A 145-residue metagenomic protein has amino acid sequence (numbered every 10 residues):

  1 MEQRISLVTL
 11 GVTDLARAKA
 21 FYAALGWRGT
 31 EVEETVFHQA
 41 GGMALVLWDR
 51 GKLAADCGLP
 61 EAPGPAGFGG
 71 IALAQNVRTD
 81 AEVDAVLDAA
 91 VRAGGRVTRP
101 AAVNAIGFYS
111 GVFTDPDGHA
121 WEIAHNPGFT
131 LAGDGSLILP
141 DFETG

Functional and structural regions predicted by a protein language model:
M1-A20, G70-Q75, P127-G145: N-terminal beta-strand motif that seeds the catalytic metal site of vicinal oxygen chelate
E2, T9-A54: Core segments of cupin and vicinal oxygen chelate
R4-T13, P60-A89, Y109-T114: Vicinal oxygen chelate
F21-A24, V86-A90: Short amphipathic alpha-helices in soluble, non-transmembrane regions that often serve as interface/regulatory elements
E31, L53-P60, L131-A132: A short, acidic/glycine-rich surface segment
M43-L45, I71, P116: Change "...and in nucleic-acid phosphodiester-cleaving endonucleases..." to "...and in nucleic-acid processing enzymes
L59-E61, T144-G145: Surface-exposed acidic, glycine/proline-enriched linker/cap segments that occur as 15-30-residue helix-coil
L87-G145: Vicinal oxygen chelate
